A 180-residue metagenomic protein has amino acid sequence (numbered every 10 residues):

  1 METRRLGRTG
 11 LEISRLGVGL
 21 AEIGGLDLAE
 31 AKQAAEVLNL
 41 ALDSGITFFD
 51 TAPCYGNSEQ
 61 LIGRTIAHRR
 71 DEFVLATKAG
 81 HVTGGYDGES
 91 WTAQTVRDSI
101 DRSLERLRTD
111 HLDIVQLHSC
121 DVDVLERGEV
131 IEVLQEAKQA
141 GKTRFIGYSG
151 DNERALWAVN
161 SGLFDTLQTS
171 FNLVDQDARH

Functional and structural regions predicted by a protein language model:
M1-V74: N-terminal binding-site loop/beta-alpha segment at the start of enzyme catalytic domains that lines or forms
T3-R5, C120-H180: Beta/alpha (TIM)-barrel catalytic core signal, keyed to glycine-rich beta->alpha loops juxtaposed to Asp/Glu that bind
V18, T51, I114-L117, Y148 (+1 more regions): Conserved beta-strand positions
E22-G25, V82-G88: A short acidic, helix-capping loop that chelates divalent metal ions and anchors anionic groups
D27-A41, E89-R108, G150-A158: Short, acidic/polar
I46, T109-L112, T143, F164: A structural motif
E59-A79, G128-T143: Alpha-helix-loop-beta-strand connector modules within alpha/beta enzyme cores
R102-V124: Active-site groove signature of glycoside hydrolases
